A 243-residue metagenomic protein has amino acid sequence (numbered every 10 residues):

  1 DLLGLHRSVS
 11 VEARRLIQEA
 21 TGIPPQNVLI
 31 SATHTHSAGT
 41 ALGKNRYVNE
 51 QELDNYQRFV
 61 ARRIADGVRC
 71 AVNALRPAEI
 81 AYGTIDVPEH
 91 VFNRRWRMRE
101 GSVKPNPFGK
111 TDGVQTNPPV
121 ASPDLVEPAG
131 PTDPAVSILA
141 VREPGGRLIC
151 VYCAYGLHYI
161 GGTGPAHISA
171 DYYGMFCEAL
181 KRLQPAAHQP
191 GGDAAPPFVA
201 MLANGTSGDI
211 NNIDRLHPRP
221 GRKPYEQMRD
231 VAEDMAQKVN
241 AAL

Functional and structural regions predicted by a protein language model:
D1-V199, A203-D209, I213-D230, L243: Conserved beta-alpha junction segments in alpha/beta enzyme cores
V231-A241: Long, well-ordered mid-to-C-terminal structural blocks that present hydrophobic/aromatic surfaces
